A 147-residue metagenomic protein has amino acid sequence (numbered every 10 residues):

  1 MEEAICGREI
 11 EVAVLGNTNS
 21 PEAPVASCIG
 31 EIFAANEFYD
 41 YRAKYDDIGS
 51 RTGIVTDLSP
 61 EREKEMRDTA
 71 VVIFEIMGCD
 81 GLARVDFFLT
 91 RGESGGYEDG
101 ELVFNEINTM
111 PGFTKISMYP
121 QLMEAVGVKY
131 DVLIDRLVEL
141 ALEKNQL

Functional and structural regions predicted by a protein language model:
M1-E61, E65, R91, G96-Y97 (+1 more regions): Phosphate-binding site of ATP-dependent enzymes
P21, S59-L147: ATP-dependent carboxylate activation and anion-phosphoryl transfer catalytic cores that bind Mg-ATP to form
